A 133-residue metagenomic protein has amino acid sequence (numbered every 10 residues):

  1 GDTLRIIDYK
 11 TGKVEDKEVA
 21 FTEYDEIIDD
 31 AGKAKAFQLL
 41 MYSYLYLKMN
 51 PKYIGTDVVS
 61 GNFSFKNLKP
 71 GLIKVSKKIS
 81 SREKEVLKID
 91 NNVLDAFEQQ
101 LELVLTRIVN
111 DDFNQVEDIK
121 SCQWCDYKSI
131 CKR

Functional and structural regions predicted by a protein language model:
G1-R133: RecB-family 4Fe-4S metal-dependent nuclease core
